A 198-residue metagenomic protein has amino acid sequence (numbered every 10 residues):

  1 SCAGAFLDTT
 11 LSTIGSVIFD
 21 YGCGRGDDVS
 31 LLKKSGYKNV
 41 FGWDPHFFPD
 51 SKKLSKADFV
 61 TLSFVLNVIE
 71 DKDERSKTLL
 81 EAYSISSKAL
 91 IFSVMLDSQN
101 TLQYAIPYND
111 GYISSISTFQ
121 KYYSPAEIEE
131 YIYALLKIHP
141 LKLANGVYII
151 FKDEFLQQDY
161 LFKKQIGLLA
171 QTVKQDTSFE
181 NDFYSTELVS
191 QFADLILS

Functional and structural regions predicted by a protein language model:
S1-S55, I91-L197: Class I (Rossmann-like) S-adenosyl-L-methionine-dependent methyltransferase catalytic domain, capturing the SAM-binding
D44-H46, V60-L62, L79, Y83: Conserved binding-pocket/active-site segment within a compact domain
L54, D73-E74: Short amphipathic alpha-helical segments
F59-D73: A short SAM/SAH-binding and catalytic strip from SAM-dependent methyltransferases
S76-L90: A short glycine-rich, Lys/Arg-flanked "PGG" loop and its adjoining helix->strand segment in the class I
